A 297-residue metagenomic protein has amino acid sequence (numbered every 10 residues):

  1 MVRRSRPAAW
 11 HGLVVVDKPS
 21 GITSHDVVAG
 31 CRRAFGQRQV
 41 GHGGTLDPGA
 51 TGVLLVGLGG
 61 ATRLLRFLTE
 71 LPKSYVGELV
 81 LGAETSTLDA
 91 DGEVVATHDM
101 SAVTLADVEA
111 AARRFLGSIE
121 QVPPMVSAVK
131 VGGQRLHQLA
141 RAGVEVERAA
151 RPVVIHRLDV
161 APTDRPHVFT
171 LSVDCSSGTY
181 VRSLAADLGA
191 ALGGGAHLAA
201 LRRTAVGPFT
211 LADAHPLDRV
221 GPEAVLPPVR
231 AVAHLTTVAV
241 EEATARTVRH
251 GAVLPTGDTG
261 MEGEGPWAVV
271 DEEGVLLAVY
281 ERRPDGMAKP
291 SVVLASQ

Functional and structural regions predicted by a protein language model:
M1-P19, H25-H42, L46, A50 (+5 more regions): Accessory RNA 3′-end/elbow-binding domains used by RNA modification enzymes
R33-G36, T51, L55, E145-G178 (+2 more regions): The conserved catalytic core of RNA pseudouridine synthases
Q39-T69, M125, Q138, A142: Glycine/acidic-rich beta-strand-loop module
V56, G77, G133, L184 (+2 more regions): Residue-level signal for inorganic ion chemistry
R66-L81, V146-V160: Structural signature of FAD isoalloxazine-binding scaffolds in flavoprotein oxidoreductases
F67-Q121: Acidic, low-complexity central loop/insert segments
S127, V131-H156: Extended alpha-helical targeting/anchoring segments, especially N-terminal organellar/secretory targeting helices
